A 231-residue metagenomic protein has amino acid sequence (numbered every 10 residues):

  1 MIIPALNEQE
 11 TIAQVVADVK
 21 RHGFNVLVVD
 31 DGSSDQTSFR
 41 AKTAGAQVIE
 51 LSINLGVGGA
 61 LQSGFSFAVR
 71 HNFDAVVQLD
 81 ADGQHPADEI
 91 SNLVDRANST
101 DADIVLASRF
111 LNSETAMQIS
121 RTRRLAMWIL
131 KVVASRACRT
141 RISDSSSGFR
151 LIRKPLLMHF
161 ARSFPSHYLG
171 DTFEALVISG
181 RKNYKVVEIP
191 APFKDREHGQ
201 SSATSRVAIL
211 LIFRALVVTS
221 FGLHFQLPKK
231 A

Functional and structural regions predicted by a protein language model:
I2-P4, L27, E50: Short hydrophobic beta-strand elements that form part of the catalytic alpha/beta core underpinning NDP-sugar/donor
L6-R21: Short, well-formed alpha-helical segments that are part of the catalytic scaffolds of diverse glycosyltransferases
E10-Q14, D35-A44: Acidic helix N-cap motif at the loop->helix transition within catalytic regions of sugar-transfer enzymes
A17-V28, Q36: Short loop->beta transition adjacent to catalytic acidic/histidine clusters or analogous donor-positioning motifs
D30-S38, G83: A conserved acidic beta->alpha catalytic loop
I53-R70, A87-L169, R196-F213, V217 (+1 more regions): Acceptor/aglycone-binding surface of glycosyltransferases and processive sugar-polymer synthases
F73-Q84: Short beta-strand-to-loop acidic/aromatic patch adjacent to the donor-nucleotide binding site
T140-R141, F164-H167, L176-K194: Catalytic donor-sugar/metal-binding loop of nucleotide-sugar-dependent glycosyltransferases
